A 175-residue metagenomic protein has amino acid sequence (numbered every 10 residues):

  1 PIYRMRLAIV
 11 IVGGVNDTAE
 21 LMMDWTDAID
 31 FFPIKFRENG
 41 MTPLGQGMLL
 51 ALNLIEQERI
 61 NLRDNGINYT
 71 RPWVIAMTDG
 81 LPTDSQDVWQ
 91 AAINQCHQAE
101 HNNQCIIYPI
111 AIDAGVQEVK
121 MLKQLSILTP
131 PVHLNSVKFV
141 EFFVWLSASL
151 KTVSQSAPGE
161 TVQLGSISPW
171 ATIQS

Functional and structural regions predicted by a protein language model:
P1-I2, I67: Conserved catalytic network of the ASCE P-loop NTPase/AAA+ motor domain
I2-I34, Q117-I127: Short beta-strand-loop
R6-V10, W73-I75, I106-I110: A structural signal for isolated positions on well-ordered beta-strands in alpha/beta enzyme cores
I9, A51, I67-Q86: DG-centered beta-turn motif at the end of beta-strands
M22-I29, D64-G66, Q86-W89, S154: P-loop NTP-binding core
D30-T70, I106-K120, K138-W145: Von Willebrand factor
G80-L125: VWA/integrin I-like adhesion module and closely mimicked acidic/polar interface patches used
Y108, I112-S175: Von Willebrand factor A/integrin I-like adhesion domains
